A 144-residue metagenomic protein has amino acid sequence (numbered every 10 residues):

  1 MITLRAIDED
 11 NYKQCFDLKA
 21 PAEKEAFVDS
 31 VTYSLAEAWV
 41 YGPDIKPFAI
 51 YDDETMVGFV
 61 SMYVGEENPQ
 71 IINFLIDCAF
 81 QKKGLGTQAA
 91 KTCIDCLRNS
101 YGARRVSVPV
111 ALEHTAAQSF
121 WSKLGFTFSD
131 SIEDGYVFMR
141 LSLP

Functional and structural regions predicted by a protein language model:
I2-N73, D77-A79, A90, C96 (+3 more regions): Acetyl-CoA-dependent GNAT
D77-K83, L112-E113: Active-site acidic-Proline motif in GNAT/NAT acetyltransferases
L97-P109: Conserved GNAT acetyl-CoA-binding A-motif
V108-Q118, Y136: Conserved beta-strand-loop-alpha-helix junction that forms the acyl-donor binding cleft
W121, F126: Conserved active-site tyrosine of GNAT-family acetyltransferases
